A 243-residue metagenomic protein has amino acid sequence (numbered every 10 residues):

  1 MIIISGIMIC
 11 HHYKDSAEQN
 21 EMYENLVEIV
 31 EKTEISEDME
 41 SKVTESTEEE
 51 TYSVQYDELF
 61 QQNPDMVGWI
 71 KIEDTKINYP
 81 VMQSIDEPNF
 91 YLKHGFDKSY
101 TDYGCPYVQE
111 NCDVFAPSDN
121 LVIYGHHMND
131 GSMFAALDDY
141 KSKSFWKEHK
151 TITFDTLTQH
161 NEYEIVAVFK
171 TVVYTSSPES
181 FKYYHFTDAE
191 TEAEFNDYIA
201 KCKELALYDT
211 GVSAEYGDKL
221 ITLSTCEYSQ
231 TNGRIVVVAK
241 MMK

Functional and structural regions predicted by a protein language model:
I2-K243: Solvent-exposed, non-transmembrane regions of membrane-associated and secreted proteins
